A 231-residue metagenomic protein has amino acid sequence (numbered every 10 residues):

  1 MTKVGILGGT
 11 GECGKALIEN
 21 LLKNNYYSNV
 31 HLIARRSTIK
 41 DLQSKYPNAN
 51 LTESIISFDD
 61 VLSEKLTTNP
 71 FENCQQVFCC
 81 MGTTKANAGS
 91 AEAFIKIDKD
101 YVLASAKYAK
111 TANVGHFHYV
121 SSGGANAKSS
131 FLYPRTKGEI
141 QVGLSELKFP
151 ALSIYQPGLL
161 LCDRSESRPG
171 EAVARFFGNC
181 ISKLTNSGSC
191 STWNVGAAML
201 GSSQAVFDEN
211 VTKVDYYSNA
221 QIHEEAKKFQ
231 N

Functional and structural regions predicted by a protein language model:
M1-T2, Q230-N231: Eukaryotic N-terminal targeting leaders
T2-Y26: N-terminal Rossmann NAD(P)H-binding glycine-rich loop of SDR-like oxidoreductase domains
K3, S28-N29, G115-H116, A151: Residues at the starts of beta-strands that form the adenosine-phosphate
V4, L32, K45-A104, Y108-T111: NAD(P)H-binding glycine-rich loop region in Rossmannoid oxidoreductase-like domains and their noncatalytic homologs
G9, N126-Q230: Oxidoreductase cofactor-interface core, primarily capturing Rossmann-like NAD(P)-dependent enzymes
I33-K40: Short, polar loop motifs at secondary-structure junctions
R36, A88-I97, L103-R135, E146 (+1 more regions): Conserved Rossmann-fold NAD(P)-dependent oxidoreductase catalytic core, especially the SDR/UDP-sugar
